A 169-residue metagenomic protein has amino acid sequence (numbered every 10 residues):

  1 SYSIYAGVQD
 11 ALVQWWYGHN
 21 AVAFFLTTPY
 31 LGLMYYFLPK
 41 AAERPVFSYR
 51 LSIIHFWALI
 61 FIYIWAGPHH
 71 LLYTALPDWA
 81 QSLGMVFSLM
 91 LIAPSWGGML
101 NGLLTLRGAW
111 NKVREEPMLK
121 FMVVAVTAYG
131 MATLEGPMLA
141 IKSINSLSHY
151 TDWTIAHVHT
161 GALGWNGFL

Functional and structural regions predicted by a protein language model:
S1, W16-A41, R50-L71, G84-T105 (+2 more regions): Hydrophobic cores of alpha-helical transmembrane segments in multi-pass integral membrane proteins
S3-A6: Surface-exposed loop and adjacent secondary-structure segments within mature catalytic domains
Q9-W16, L76-S88, H149-I155: Non-cytosolic membrane-interface motifs at loop->transmembrane helix junctions
R114-E115: Surface-exposed, proline-enriched loop/turn segments that connect beta strands in immunoglobulin-like
N145-L147: Juxtamembrane/interface segments of multi-pass membrane proteins
